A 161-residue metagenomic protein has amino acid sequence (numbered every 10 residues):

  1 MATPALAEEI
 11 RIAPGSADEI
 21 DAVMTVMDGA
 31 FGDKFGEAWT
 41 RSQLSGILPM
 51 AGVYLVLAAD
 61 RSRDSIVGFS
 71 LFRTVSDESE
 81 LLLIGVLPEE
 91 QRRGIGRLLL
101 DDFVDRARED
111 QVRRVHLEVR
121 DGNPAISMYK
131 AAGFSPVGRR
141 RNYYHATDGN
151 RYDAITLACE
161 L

Functional and structural regions predicted by a protein language model:
A2-L6, I10, P14-Q91, R97-D102 (+3 more regions): Acetyl-CoA-dependent GNAT
D21, I126-S127: Alpha-helical elements of the RecA-like P-loop NTPase motor core of helicases
V86, V119-R120: Short amphipathic helical patch at the helix-1/turn junction of helix-turn-helix
E90, M128, N150-R151, I155: ABC family nucleotide-binding domain
G96, L100, G122-A125, N142-D148: Short glycine/proline-centered loop/turn elements that form peptide/ligand docking sites
H116-E118, S135-R151: Conserved catalytic-core motifs of GNAT/GCN5-like acyltransferases
Y129-K130, F134, L157: Conserved active-site tyrosine of GNAT-family acetyltransferases
